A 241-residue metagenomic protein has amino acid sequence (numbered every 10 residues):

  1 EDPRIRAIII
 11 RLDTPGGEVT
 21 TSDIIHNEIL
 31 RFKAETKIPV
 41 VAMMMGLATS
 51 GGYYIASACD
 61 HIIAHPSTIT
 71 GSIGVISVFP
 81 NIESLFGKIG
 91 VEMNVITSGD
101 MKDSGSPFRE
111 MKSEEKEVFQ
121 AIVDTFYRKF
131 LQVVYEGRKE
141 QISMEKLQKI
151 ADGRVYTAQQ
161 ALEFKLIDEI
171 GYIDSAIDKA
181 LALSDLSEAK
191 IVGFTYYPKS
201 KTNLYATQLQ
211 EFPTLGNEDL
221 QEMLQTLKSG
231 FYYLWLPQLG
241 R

Functional and structural regions predicted by a protein language model:
E1-A42, G46-A48, C59-H65, I76-R241: N-terminal organellar transit peptides
G52: Catalytic cores of alpha/beta
G71-I73: Flexible, glycine/proline-enriched loop segments at strand-loop-helix junctions that form or flank small-ligand binding
